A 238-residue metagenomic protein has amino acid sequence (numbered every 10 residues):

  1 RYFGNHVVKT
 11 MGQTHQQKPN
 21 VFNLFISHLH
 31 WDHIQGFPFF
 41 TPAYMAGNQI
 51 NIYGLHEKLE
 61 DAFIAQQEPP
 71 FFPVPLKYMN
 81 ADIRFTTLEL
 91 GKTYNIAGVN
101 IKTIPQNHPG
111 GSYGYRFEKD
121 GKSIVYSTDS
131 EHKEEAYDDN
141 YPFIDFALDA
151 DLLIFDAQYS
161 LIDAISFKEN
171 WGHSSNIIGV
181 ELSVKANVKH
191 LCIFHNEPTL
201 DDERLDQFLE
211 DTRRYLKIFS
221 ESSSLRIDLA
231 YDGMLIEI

Functional and structural regions predicted by a protein language model:
R1-V125, I144, D206-I238: Binuclear metal-dependent hydrolase catalytic cores
Q13, Y126, Q158-I162: Generic signal for short, ordered secondary-structure residues within or immediately flanking folded domains
H28, D129, H195: Active-site glycine-centered loops adjacent to acidic/histidine catalytic or metal-binding residues that shape
D32, D129, D156: Acidic active-site catalytic centers that drive phospho-/nucleotidyl reactions and related ester hydrolyses
H56, S130, E197: Residue-level signal for short, function-critical loop segments
Y126-K133: Switch II (G3) loop of P-loop NTPases
E131, Q158, D232-M234: Active-site beta-loop-alpha junctions enriched in small/polar residues
E134-L225: Cap/insert and terminal regions of metallo-dependent hydrolase folds
